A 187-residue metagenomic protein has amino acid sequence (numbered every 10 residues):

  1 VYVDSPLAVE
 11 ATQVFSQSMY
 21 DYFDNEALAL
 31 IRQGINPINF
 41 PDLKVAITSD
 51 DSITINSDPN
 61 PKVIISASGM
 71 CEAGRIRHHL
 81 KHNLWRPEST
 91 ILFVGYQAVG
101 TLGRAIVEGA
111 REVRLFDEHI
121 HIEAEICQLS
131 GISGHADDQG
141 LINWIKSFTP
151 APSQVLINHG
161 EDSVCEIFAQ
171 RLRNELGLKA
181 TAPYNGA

Functional and structural regions predicted by a protein language model:
V1-A187: Acidic/His-rich, metal-assisted hydrolase cores and their charged scaffolds
